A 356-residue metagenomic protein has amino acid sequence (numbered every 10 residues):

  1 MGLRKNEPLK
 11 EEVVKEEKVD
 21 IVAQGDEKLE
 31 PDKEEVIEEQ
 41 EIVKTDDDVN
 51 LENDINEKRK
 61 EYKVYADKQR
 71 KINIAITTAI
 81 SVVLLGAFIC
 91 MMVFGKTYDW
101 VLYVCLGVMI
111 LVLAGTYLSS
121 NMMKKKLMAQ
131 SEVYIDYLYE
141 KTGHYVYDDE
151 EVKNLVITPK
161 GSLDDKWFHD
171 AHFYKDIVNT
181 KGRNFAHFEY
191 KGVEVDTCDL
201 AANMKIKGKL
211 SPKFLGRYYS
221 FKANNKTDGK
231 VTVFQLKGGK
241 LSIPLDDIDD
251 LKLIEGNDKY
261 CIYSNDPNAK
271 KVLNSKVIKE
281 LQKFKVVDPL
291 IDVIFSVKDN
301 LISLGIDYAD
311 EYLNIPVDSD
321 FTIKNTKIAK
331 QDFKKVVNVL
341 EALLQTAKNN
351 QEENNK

Functional and structural regions predicted by a protein language model:
M1-E41: N-terminal targeting leaders characterized by basic, low-complexity, disordered sequences that direct proteins
G25-I72: Cytosolic juxtamembrane N-terminal segments of multi-pass membrane proteins
T45-K60, L127-V146: Juxtamembrane membrane-interface segments of multi-pass membrane proteins
D67-K71, V112-Y137: Transmembrane-cytosolic junction motif
I72-S81: Select subsegments of transmembrane alpha-helices in polytopic membrane proteins, especially boundary-proximal
F88, M92-G95, Y117-S120: Transmembrane helix-loop junctions and nearby membrane-interface residues
M92-I110: Hydrophobic alpha-helical transmembrane segments
D136, E140-D148, K153-K356: Charged, low-complexity intrinsically disordered regions
